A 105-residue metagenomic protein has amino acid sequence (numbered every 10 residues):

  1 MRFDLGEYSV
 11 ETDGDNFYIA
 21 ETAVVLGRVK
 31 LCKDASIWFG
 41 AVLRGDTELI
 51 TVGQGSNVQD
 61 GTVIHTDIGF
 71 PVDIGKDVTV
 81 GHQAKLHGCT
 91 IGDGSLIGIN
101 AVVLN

Functional and structural regions predicted by a protein language model:
M1-F17: Extreme N-terminal tail/first-helix region
R2-D4, V25, L49: Residue-level preference for alpha-helix termini and adjacent loops
S9, E48-I50: A structural detector for short beta-strand units
D15, A20-E21, L26-G27, C32-K33 (+10 more regions): Left-handed beta-helix
